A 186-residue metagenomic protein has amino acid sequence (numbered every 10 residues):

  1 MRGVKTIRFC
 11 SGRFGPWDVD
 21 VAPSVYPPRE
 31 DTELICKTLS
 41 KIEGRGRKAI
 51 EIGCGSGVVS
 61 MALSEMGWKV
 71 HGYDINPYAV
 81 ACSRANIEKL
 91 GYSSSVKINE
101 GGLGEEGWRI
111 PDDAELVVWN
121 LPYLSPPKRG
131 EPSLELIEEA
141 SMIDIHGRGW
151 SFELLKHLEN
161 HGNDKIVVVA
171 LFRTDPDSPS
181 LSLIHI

Functional and structural regions predicted by a protein language model:
G3-K41: Class I SAM-dependent transferase core
L34-I110, A114-G130: Conserved SAM/SAH cofactor-binding pocket of Class I
L121-S151: Mobile active-site "lid"/loop adjacent to the S-adenosyl-L-methionine
Y123-L124, R173-D177: Short "lid" loop at the C-terminus of a central beta-strand within the Rossmann-like core of SAM-dependent
K128, D177-L181: Conserved class I S-adenosyl-L-methionine
F152-D164: A short glycine-rich, Lys/Arg-flanked "PGG" loop and its adjoining helix->strand segment in the class I
K165-F172: Conserved beta-strand signature within the Rossmann-like core of class I S-adenosyl-L-methionine
I184-I186: Conserved small/polar residues in nucleotide/adenosyl-binding loops
